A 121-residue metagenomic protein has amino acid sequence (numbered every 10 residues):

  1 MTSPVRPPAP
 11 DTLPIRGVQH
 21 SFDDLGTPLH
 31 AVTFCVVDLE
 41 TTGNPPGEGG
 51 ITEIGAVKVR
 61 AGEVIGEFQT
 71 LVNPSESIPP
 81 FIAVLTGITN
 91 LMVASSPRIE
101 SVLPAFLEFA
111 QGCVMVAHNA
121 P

Functional and structural regions predicted by a protein language model:
T2-P121: Conserved non-catalytic scaffold segment of RNase H-like nuclease domains
